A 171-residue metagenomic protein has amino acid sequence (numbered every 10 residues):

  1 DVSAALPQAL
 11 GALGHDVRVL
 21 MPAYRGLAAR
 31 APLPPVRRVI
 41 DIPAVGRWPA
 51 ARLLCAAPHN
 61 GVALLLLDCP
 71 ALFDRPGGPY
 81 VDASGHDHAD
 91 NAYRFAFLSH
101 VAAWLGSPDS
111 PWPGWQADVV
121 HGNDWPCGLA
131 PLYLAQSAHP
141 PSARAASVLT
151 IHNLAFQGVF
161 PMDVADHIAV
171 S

Functional and structural regions predicted by a protein language model:
D1-S171: Catalytic cores of nucleotide-sugar-dependent glycosyltransferases that transfer UDP/GDP/TDP-activated
